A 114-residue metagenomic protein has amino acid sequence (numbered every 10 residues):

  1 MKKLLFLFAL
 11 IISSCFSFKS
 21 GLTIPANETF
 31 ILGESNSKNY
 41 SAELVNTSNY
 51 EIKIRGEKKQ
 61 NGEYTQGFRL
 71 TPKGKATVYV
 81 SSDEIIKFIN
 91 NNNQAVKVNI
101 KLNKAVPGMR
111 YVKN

Functional and structural regions predicted by a protein language model:
L4-S13: Sec-dependent N-terminal signal peptides
G21-T29, G33-S37, K73-K75, D83: Tight coil/turn sites that cap or link beta-strands
T29-R55: N-terminal targeting signals for Sec/Tat export/insertion, comprising classic cleavable signal peptides
Y40, Y79-V96: Noncatalytic modules at the cell exterior or secretory-pathway interfaces, chiefly beta-strand-rich lectin/adhesion
L44-S48, F88-N92, I100: Asparagine-centered strand-capping/turn motif at beta-strand->loop junctions
Y50-Q66: Short, surface-exposed beta-strand/strand-loop-strand elements in extracellular ectodomains
G62-D83: Intrinsically disordered, low-complexity Pro/Gly/Ser/Thr-rich segments with frequent PxxP/GP/PP motifs and embedded
N92-N114: C-terminal partner/receptor-binding element of secreted or periplasmic proteins
